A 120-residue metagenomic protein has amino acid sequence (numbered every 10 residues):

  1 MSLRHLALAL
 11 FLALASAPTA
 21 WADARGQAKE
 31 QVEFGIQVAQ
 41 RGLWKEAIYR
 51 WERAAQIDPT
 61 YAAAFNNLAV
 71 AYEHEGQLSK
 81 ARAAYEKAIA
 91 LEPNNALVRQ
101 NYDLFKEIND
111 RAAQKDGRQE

Functional and structural regions predicted by a protein language model:
A28-K29, A62-A63, A96-L97: Helix-start (N-cap) detector for alpha-helical repeat units in TPR-like alpha-solenoids, especially tetratricopeptide
R53-Q56, I89-A90: Conserved structural position within tetratricopeptide repeats
